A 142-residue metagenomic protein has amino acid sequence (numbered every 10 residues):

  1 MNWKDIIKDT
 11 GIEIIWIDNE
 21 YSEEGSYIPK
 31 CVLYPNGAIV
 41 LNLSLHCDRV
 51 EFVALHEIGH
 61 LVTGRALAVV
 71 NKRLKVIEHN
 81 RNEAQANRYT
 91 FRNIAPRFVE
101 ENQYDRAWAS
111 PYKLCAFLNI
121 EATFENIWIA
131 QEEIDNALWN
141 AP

Functional and structural regions predicted by a protein language model:
M1-P142: Active-site hotspot residues in diverse enzymes, especially metal/ion-binding acidic/histidine motifs
